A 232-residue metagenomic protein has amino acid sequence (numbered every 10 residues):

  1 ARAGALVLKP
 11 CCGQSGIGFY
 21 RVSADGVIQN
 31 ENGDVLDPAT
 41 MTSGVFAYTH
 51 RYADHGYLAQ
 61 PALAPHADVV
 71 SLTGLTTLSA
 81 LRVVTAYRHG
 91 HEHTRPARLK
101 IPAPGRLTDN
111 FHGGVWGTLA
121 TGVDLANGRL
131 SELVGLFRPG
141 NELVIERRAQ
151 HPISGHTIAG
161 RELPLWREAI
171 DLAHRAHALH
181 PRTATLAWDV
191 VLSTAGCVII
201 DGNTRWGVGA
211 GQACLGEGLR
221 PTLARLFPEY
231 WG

Functional and structural regions predicted by a protein language model:
A1-A24: Internal, well-ordered alpha/beta segment that forms a basic, Gly-enriched binding/recognition surface
R2-G4, I17, G33-F137: Phosphate-binding site of ATP-dependent enzymes
A5-V7, T185-W188: A short linear hydrophobic-aromatic micro-motif
L6, H93, V198-I200: Protein kinase-like catalytic core scaffold
P10-C12, G26, P61-A64, T85-Y87 (+3 more regions): Short, flexible loop/turn elements at secondary-structure junctions
C11-G13, G74-L78, H180-R182: A short catalytic or substrate-binding loop motif that flags glycine-/basic-rich loops and adjacent residues that bind
I28-N30: Short linear proline/tyrosine/threonine-rich motifs used for host-factor recruitment and membrane trafficking/assembly
L143-T185, L192-G232: C-terminal active-site "lid" helix and adjoining low-complexity regulatory extension at the edge of ATP-using catalytic
